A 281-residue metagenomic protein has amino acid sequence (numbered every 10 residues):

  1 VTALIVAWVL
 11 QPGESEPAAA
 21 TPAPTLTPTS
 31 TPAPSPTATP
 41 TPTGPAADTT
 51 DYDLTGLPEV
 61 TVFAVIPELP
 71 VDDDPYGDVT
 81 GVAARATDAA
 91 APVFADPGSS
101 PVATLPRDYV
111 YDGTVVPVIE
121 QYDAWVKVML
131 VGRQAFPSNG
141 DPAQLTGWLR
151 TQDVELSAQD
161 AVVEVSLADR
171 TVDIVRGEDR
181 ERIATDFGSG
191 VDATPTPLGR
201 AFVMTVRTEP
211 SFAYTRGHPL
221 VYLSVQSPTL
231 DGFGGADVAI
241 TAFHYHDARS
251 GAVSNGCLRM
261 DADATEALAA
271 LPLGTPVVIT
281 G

Functional and structural regions predicted by a protein language model:
A3-T43: C-terminal region of N-terminal signal peptides and the immediate post-cleavage residues of exported proteins
P28-S30, P36-P40, G132-A135, L156-D160 (+2 more regions): Exported/periplasmic cell-wall-interacting domains
P42-T114: Beta-loop motif signature
A86-A89, Q121-D123, V165-R170, P272-L273: A short, compositionally biased
P92, P117, K127-M129, E164 (+4 more regions): Soluble periplasmic/extracytoplasmic beta-strand elements of cell-envelope proteins
S99-S100, R133-F136, E178-R182: Short, surface-exposed beta-strand-loop junctions and turns on beta-sheet-rich folds
P106-Q152: SH3/SH3-like beta-barrel superfamily modules
Q144-H244: Gly/Pro-biased beta-strand-loop elements
